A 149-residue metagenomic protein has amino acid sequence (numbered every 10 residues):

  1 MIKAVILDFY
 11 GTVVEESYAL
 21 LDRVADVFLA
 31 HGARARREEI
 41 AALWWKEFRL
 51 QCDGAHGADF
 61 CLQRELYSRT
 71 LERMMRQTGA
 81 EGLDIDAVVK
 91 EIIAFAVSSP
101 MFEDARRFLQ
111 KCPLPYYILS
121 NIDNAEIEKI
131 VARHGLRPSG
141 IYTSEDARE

Functional and structural regions predicted by a protein language model:
I2-M101, N124: N-terminal helical cap/lid subdomain that shapes the substrate entry/recognition surface in HAD-like hydrolases
V24, A105, I127-V131: Hydrophobic packing residues within well-ordered alpha-helices of enzyme cores
R49, L114-Y117: Generic structural signal for secondary-structure transition and capping sites
D104-P113: Catalytic-core regions built around general acid/base machinery
Y117-L119, D123-E149: Substrate-recognition "cap/lid" segment bordering the active-site pocket of phosphatases
